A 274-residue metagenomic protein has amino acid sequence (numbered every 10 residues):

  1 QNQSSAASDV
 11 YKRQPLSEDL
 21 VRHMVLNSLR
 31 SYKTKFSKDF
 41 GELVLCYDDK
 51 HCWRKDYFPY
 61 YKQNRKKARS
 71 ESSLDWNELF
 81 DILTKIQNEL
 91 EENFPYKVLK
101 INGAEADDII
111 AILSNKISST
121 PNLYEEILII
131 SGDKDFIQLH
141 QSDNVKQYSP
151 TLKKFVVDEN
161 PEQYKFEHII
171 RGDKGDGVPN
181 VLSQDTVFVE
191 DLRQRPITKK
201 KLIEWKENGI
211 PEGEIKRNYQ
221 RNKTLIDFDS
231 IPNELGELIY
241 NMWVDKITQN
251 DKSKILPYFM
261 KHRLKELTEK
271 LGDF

Functional and structural regions predicted by a protein language model:
Q1, D48, G132: Cofactor-binding loop segments of dinucleotide-utilizing enzymes, especially the Rossmann-like FAD- and NAD(P)+-binding
Q1-Y11: Single conserved hydrophobic/aromatic residue that forms the stacking wall/gate of nucleotide- or nucleobase-binding
S17-V25, N102-D107: Phosphate/oxyanion-binding active-site loops and adjacent basic polyanion-contact surfaces
V21-F40, E89-E91: A short, N-terminal amphipathic alpha-helix
D39-F40, K66-F274: Extended two-metal-dependent nuclease catalytic cores across DNA- and RNA-processing enzymes
D49-W53, K134-I137: Short, solvent-exposed loop/turn segments at secondary-structure junctions
R54-Y60, Q138-S142: A short acidic (Asp/Glu
